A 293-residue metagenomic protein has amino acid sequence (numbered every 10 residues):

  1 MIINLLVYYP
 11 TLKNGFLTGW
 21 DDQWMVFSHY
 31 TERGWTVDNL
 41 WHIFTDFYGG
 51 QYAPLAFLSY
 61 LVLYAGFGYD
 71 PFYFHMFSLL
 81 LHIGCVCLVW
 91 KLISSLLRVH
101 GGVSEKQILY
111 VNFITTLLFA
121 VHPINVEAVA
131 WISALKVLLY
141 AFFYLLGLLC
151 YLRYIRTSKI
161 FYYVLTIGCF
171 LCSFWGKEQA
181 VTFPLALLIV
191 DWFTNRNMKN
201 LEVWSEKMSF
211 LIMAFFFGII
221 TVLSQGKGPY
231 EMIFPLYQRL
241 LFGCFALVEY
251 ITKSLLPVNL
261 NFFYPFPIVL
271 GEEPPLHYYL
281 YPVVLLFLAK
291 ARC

Functional and structural regions predicted by a protein language model:
M1-C293: Polytopic membrane enzymes that build or remodel cell-surface glycoconjugates and lipids
